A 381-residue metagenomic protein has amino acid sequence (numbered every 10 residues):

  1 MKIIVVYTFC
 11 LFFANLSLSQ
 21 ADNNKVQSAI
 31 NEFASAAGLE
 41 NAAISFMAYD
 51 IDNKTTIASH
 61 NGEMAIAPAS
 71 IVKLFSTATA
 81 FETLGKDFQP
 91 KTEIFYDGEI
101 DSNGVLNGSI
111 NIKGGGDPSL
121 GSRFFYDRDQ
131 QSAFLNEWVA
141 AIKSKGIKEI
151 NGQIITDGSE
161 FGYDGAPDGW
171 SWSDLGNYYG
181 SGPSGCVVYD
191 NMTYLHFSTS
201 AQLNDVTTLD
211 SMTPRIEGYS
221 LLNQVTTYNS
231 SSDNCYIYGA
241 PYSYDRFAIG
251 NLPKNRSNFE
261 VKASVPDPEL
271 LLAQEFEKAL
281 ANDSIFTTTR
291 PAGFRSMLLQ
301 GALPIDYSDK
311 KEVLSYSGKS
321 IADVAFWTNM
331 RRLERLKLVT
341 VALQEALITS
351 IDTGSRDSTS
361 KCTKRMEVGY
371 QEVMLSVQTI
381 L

Functional and structural regions predicted by a protein language model:
M1-N24: Bacterial Sec-dependent N-terminal signal peptides
Q20-D52, T56-M64, W138-G146: Beta-lactamase-like hydrolase cores
N41-A43, N61, A69-V72, Q89-K91 (+10 more regions): Extracytoplasmic
S45-Y49, I57-S59, E93-F95, S109-G115 (+3 more regions): Soluble periplasmic/extracytoplasmic beta-strand elements of cell-envelope proteins
K54, P68-K86, I154, C186 (+1 more regions): Active-site SXXK
T83-D97, T289-P291: Short, well-structured active-site flanking segments
N107-S231: Polar, glycine-rich mid-to-C-terminal structural blocks that act as macromolecule-binding/assembly scaffolds
T226-L381: A small/polar active-site loop signature that marks catalytic segments
